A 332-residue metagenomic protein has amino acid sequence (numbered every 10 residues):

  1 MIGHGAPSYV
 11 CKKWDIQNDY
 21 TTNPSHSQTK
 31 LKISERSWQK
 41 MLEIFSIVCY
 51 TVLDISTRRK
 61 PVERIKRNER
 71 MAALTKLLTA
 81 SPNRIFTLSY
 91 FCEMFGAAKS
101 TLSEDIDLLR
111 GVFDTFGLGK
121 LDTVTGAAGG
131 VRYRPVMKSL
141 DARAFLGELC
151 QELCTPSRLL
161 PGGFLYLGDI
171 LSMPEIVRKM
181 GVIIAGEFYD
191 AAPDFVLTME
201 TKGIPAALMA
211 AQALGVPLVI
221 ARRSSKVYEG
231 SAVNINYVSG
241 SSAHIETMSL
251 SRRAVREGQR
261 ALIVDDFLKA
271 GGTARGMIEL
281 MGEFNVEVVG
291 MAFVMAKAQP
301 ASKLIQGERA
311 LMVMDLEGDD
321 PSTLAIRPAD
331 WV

Functional and structural regions predicted by a protein language model:
I2-G3, K13, D19-P24, T29-L31 (+1 more regions): Short terminal hydrophobic/aromatic SLiMs and anchors at protein ends
K32, L42-T51, R110-V131: DNA-binding patch around the recognition helix
T79-R84: Short helix-capping/hinge SLiMs at alpha-helix to coil transitions
C92: The alpha-helix within a helix-turn-helix
S100: Key DNA-contact positions within bacterial/archaeal DNA-binding proteins
R132-A192: Active-site-facing substrate-recognition patch
V216-A261: Short, glycine/charge-rich flexible loops or terminal/linker lids adjacent to PRPP-binding catalytic cores
I278-V332: PRPP-dependent phosphoribosyltransferase catalytic core
